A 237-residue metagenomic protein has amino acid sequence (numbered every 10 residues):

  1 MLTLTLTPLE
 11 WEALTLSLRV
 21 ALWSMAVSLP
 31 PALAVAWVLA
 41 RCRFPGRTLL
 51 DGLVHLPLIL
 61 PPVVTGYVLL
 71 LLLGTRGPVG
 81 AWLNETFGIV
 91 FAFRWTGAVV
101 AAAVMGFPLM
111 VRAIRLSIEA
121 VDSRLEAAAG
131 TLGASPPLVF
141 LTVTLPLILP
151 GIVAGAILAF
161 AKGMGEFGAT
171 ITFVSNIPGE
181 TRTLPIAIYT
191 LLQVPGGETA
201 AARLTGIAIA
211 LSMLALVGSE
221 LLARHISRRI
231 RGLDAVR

Functional and structural regions predicted by a protein language model:
M1-A26, V38-F44, N84-G88, T190-T199: Periplasmic/extracellular loop-to-transmembrane helix junction in inner-membrane transport proteins
M1-L9, F173-M213, G218, R237: Interhelical loop and adjacent transmembrane-helix boundary motif in polytopic membrane transport permeases
L2-T3, G66-A103, F173-P178: Membrane-interfacial helix termini and adjacent extracytoplasmic/periplasmic loops of multi-pass transporters
A21, M25-L33, W37, V63 (+6 more regions): Hydrophobic positions within alpha-helical transmembrane segments of bacterial inner-membrane proteins
W23-V54, Y67-L69, S117-E119, R124-L125 (+4 more regions): Transmembrane-helix boundary motif in ABC transporter permease subunits
A26, V111-I114, I118, D122 (+1 more regions): Transmembrane alpha-helices
G46, P108, R112-E126, G130-T131 (+1 more regions): C-terminal transmembrane helix and the adjacent membrane-cytosol boundary/short C-terminal tail of inner/organellar
G74-T75, I152-T190: Non-cytoplasmic
